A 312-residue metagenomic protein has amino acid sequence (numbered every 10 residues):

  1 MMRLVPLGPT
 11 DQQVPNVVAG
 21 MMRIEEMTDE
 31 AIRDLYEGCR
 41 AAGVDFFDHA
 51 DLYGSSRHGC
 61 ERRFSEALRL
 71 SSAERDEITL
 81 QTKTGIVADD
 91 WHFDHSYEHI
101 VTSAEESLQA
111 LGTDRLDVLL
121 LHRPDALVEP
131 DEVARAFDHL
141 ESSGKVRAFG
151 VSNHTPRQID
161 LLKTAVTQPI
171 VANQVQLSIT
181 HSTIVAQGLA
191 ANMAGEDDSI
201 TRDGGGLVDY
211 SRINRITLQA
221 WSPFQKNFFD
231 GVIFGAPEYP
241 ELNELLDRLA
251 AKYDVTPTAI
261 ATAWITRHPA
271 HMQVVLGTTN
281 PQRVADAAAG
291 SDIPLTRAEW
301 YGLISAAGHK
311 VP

Functional and structural regions predicted by a protein language model:
M1-I78, S142, K226: N-terminal binding-site loop/beta-alpha segment at the start of enzyme catalytic domains that lines or forms
P15-A19, F47-D48, I78-T82, L119-L121 (+4 more regions): Hydrophobic faces of well-ordered beta-strands that scaffold small-molecule active sites in alpha/beta enzyme cores
I24-E30, A50-R62, V87-D90, D125-E129 (+2 more regions): Acidic-and-aromatic substrate-binding clefts and catalytic sites of carbohydrate-active enzymes
M27-C39, H95-L111, R157-D160: Short, acidic/polar
V44, T113-L116, V146: A structural motif
A73-Y97, R123: Structural motif corresponding to the early beta-alpha repeats
L108-E129: Active-site groove signature of glycoside hydrolases
V128-P312: Beta/alpha (TIM)-barrel catalytic core signal, keyed to glycine-rich beta->alpha loops juxtaposed to Asp/Glu that bind
